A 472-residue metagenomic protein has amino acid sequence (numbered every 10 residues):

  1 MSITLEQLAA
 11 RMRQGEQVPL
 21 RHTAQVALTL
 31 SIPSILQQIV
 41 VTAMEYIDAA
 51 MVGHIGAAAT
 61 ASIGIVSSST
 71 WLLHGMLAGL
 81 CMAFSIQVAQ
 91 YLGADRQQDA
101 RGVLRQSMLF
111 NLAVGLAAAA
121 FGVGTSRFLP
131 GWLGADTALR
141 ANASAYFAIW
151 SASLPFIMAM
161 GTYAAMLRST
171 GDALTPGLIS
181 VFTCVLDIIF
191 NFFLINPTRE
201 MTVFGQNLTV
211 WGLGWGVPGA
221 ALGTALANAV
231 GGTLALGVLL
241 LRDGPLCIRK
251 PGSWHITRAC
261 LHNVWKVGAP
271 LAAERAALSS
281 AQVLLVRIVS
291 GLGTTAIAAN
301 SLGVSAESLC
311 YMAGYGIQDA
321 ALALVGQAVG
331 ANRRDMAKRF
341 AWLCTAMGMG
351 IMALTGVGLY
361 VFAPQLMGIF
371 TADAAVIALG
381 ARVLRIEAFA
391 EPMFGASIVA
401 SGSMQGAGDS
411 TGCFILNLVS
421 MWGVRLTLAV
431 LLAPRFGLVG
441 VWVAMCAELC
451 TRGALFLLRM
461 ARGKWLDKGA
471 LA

Functional and structural regions predicted by a protein language model:
M1-S34, V88-P155, L186, T202-A269 (+2 more regions): Short alpha-helical transmembrane segments in multi-pass integral membrane proteins
V18-A50, H54-I55, S68-Q87, L112-A119 (+5 more regions): N-terminal transmembrane alpha-helices
T29-D48, I149, M160, A227-G231 (+4 more regions): Transmembrane helical elements of multi-pass membrane transporters/channels
Q38-I39, G75, G115, A119 (+12 more regions): Residue-level hotspots within the lipid-embedded alpha helices of multi-pass solute transporters
I39-A61, P130-T137, F193-T198, N207 (+6 more regions): Helix-terminus/linker motif at the lipid-water interface of multi-pass membrane proteins
Y46-A50, F128, T162-M166, I188-F193 (+8 more regions): Alpha-helical transmembrane segments of multipass membrane proteins
M51-W71, T137-A145, V217-L222, A259-V267 (+4 more regions): Interfacial/gating helices of multi-pass transporter permease domains
T60-A120, I157-P176, V286, A299-A363 (+1 more regions): Small-residue-rich hydrophobic transmembrane alpha-helices
